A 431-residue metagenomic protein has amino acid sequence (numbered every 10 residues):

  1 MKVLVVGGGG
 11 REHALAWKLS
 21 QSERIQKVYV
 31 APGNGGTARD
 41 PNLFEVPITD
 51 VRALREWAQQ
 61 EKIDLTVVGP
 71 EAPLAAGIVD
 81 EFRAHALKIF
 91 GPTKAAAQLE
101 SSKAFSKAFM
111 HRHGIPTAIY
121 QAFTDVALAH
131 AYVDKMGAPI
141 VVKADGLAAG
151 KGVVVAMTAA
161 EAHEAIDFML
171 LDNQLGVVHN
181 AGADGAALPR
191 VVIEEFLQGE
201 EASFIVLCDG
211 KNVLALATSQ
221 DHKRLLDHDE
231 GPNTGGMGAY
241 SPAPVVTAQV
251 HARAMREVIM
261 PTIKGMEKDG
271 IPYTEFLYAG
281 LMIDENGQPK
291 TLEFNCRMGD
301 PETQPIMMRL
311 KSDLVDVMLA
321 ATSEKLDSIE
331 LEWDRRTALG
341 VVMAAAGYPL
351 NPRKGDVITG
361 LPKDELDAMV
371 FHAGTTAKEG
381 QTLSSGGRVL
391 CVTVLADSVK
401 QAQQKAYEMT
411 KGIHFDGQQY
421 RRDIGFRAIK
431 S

Functional and structural regions predicted by a protein language model:
M1-K94: ATP-binding N-terminal substructure of ATP-dependent carboxylate-amine bond-forming enzymes
V5, V30-A31, V67-V68, I89-P92 (+6 more regions): General beta-strand structural signal in soluble alpha/beta enzymes
F44-D50, Q121-D125, A156: Short acidic-hydrophobic, aromatic-tinged amphipathic segments that line or gate anion-handling sites
P92-G152: A conserved helix-loop-beta module that forms one wall/lid of the active-site cleft in ATP-utilizing catalytic domains
G152, A156-T303: Internal nucleotide-binding/catalytic subdomain
A254-L277, N295-E365: Active-site "cap" helix and flanking loop/linker of ATP-utilizing ligase/carboxylase catalytic domains
A320-S431: Peripheral (often C-terminal) accessory segments that flank ATP-dependent C-N-forming ligase machineries
